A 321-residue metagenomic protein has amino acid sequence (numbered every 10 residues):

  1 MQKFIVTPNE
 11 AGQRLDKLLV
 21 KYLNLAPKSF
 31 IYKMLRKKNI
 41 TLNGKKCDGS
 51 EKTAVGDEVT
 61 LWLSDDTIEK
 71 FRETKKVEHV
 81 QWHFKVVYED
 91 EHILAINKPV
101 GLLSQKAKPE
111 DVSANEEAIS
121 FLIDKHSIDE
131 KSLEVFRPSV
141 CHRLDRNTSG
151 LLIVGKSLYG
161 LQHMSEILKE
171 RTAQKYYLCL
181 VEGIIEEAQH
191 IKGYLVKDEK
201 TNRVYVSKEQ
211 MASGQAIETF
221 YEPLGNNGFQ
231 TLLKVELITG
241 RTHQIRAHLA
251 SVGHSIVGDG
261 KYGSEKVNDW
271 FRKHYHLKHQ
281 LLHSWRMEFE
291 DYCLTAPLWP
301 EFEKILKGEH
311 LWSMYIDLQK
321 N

Functional and structural regions predicted by a protein language model:
M1-K33, D65, V80-F84, M211-A212 (+4 more regions): Pseudouridine synthases involved in rRNA/tRNA modification
L19, I31, N43, G56 (+6 more regions): Residue-level signal for inorganic ion chemistry
N43-G49, F229-L232: Short alpha-helix capping/helix-loop boundary micro-motifs
A54-D111, A188-Y194: Conserved beta/loop motifs at nucleotide-recognition and modification sites
G101-I128, L161-E166, L180-T231, A247 (+1 more regions): Glycine- and acidic-residue-rich catalytic/RNA-contacting loop of pseudouridine synthases
I128-K169: Glycine/acidic-rich beta-strand-loop module
